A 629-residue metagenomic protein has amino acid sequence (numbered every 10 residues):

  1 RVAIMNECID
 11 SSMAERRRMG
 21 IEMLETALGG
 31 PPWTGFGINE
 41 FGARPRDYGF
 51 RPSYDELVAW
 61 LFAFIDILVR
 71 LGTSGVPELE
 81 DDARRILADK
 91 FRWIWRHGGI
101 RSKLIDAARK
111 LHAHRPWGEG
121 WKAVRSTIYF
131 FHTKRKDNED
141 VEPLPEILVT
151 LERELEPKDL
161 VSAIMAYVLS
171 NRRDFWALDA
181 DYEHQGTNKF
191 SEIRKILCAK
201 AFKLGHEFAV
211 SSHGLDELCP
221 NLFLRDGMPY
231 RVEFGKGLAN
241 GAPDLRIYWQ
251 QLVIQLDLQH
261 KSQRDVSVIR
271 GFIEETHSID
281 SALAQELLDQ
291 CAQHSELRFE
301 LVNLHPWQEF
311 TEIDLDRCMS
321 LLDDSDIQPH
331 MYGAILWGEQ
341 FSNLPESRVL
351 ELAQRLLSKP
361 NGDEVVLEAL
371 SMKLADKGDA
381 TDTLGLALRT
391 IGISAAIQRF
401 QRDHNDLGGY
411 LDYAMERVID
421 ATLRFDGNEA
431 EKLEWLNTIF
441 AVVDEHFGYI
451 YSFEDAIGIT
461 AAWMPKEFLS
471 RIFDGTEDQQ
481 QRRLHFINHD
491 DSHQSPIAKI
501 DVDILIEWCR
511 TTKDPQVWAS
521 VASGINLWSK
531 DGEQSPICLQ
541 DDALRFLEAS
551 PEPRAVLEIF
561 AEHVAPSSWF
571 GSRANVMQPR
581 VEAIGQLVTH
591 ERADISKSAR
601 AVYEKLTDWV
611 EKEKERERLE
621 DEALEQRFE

Functional and structural regions predicted by a protein language model:
R1-E629: Non-catalytic all-alpha helical scaffold/repeat segments
